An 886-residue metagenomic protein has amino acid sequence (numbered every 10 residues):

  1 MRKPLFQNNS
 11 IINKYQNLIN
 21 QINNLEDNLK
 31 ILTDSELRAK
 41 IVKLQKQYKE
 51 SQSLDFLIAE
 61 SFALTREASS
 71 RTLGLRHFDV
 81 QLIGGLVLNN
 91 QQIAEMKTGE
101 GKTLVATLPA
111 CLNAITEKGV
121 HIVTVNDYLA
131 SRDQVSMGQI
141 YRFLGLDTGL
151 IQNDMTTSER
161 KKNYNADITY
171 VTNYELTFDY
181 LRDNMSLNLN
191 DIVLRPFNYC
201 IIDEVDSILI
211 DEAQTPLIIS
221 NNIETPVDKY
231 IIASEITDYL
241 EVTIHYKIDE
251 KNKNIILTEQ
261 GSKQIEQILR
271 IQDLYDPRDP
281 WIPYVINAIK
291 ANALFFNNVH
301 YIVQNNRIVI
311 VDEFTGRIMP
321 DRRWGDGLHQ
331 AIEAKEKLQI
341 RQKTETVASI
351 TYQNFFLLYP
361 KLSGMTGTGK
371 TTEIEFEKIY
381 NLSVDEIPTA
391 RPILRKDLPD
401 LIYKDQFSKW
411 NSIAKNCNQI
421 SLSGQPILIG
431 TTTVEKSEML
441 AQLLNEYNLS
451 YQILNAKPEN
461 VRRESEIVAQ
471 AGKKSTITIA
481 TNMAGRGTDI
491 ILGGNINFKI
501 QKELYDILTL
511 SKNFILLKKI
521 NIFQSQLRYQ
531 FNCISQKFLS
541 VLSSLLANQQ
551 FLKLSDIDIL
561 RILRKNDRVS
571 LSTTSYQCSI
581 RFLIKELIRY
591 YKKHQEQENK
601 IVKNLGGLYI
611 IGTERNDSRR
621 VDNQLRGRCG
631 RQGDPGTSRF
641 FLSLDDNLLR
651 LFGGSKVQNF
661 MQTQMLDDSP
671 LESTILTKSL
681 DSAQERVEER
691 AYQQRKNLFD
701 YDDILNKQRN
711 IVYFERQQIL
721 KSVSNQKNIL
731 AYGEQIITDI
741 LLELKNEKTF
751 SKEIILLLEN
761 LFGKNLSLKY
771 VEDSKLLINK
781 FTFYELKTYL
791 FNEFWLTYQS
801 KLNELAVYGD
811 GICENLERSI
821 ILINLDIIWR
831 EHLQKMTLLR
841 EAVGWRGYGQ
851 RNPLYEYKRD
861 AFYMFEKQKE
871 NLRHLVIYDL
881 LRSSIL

Functional and structural regions predicted by a protein language model:
M1-F660, Q664, F714: Conserved P-loop NTPase motor core
N306-V309, T315-I318, R568, K603-G606 (+4 more regions): Extended, charged helical/alpha-beta scaffold domains that provide interaction surfaces
